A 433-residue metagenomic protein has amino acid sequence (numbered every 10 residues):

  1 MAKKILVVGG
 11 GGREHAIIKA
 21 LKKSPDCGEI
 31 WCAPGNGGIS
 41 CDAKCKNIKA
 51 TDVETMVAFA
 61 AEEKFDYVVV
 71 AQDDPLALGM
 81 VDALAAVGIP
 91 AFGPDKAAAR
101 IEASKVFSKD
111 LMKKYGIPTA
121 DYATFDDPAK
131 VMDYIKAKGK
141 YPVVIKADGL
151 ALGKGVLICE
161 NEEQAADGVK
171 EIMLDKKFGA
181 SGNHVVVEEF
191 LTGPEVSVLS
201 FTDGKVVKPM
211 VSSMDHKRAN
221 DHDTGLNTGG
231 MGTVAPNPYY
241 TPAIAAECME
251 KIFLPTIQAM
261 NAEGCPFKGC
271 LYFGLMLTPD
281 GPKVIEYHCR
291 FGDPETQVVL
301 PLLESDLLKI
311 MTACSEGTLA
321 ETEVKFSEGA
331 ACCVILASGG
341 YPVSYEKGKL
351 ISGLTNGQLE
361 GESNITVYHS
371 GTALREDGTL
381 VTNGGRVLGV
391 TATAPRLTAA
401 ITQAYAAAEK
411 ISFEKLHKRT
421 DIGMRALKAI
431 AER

Functional and structural regions predicted by a protein language model:
M1-K96: ATP-binding N-terminal substructure of ATP-dependent carboxylate-amine bond-forming enzymes
L6-V7, E102-H184, M214, P238-L254: Active-site nucleotide/adenylate-binding loops and adjacent lid/helix of ATP-dependent enzymes
K23, G38-S40, E62, F92 (+13 more regions): Solvent-exposed alpha-helices and their adjacent loops that cap or buttress functional pockets in soluble metabolic
S40-A43, V57, R100-V106, N220-D221: Short, charged, surface-exposed secondary-structure boundary motifs
V156-T296: Internal nucleotide-binding/catalytic subdomain
M249-L271, H288-E362, R375: Active-site "cap" helix and flanking loop/linker of ATP-utilizing ligase/carboxylase catalytic domains
T372-D377, V381-R433: Generic C-terminus detector
